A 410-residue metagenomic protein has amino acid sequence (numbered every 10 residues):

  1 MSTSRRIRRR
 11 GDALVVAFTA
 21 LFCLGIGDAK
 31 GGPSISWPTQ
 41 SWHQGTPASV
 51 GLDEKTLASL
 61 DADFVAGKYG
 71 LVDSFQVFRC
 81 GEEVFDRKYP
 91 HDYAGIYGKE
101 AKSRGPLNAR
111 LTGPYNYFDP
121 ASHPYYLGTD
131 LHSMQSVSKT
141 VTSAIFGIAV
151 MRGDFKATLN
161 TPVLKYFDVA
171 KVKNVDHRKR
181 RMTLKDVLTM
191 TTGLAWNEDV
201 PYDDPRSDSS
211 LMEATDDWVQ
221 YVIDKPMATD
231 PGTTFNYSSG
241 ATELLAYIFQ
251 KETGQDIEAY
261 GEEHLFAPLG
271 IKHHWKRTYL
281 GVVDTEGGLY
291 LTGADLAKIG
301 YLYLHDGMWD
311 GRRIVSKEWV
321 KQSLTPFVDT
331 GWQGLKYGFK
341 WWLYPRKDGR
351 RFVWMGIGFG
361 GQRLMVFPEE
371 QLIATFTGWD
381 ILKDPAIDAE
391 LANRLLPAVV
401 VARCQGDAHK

Functional and structural regions predicted by a protein language model:
S2-V16: Bacterial N-terminal signal peptides that target proteins for export
T19-Y126, V150-K156, D216, R394-K410: N-terminal leader/targeting segments and the immediately adjacent pre-domain N-terminus
D53, A58, G81, T112-G113 (+4 more regions): Active-site SXXK
R87, Y97-S122, N160-L164, D203-D230 (+1 more regions): Short, charged, amphipathic alpha-helices and their helix-cap/turn boundaries
S122-P124, G128, M151-L194, D224-P226 (+1 more regions): Active-site helix/loop module of the DD-peptidase/beta-lactamase fold, centered on the serine-lysine SxxK catalytic
S143, A241-I248, G287-M308, Q362-G378: Active-site-proximal alpha-helical segments within enzyme catalytic domains
K272-H273, V320-T375: Active-site Gly/Thr loop motif
G356-K410: Structured C-terminal helix/loop/strand segments within mature extracytoplasmic catalytic/sensor domains
